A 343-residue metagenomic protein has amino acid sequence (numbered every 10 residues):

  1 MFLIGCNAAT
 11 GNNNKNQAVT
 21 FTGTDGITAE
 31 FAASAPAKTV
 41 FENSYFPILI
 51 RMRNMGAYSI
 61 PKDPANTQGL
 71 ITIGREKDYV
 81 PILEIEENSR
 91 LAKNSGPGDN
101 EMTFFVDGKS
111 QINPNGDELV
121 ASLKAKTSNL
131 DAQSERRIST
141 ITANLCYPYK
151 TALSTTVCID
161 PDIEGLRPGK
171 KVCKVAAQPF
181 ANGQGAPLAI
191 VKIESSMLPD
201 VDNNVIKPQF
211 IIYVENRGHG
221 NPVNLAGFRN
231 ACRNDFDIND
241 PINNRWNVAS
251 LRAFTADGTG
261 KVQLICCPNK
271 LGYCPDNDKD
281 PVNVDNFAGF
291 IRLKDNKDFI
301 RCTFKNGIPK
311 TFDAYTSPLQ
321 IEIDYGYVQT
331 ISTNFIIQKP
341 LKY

Functional and structural regions predicted by a protein language model:
C6-Y343: Non-catalytic macromolecular-recognition regions in eukaryotic signaling proteins
